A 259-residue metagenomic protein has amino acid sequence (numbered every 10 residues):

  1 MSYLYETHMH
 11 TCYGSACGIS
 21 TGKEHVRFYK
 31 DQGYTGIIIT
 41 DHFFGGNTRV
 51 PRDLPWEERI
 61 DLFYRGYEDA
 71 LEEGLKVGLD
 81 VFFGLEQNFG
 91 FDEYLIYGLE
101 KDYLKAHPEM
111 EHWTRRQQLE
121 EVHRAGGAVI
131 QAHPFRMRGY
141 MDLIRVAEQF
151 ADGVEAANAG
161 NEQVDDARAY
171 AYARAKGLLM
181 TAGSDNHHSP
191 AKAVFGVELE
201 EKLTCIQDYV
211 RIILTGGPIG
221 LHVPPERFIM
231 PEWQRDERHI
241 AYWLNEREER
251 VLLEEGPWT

Functional and structural regions predicted by a protein language model:
M1-N88, E148-Q149, H188-P190, G256-W258: An N-terminally biased module of ancient metal coordination in phosphate/nucleic-acid-related enzymes
M1-T7, T11, S15, T21-R27 (+2 more regions): Charged catalytic cores and adjacent phosphate/nucleic-acid-binding surfaces used for phosphate/nucleic-acid chemistry
L4, K30, L71-L75, R116-I130 (+1 more regions): Surface-exposed amphipathic alpha-helices with a cationic face
I38-I39, I130-Q131, E155: Conserved beta-strand positions in the central sheet of alpha/beta enzyme cores
H42, P134, A159: Flexible loop residues that form catalytic and substrate-binding hotspots at small-molecule/glycan-binding clefts
V81, V129-I130, M180: Hydrophobic beta-strand scaffold residues
G84, A132, G183-S184: Generic beta-sheet signal
E93-G126: Binuclear metal-dependent hydrolase catalytic cores centered on His/Asp/Glu-rich metal-binding motifs
